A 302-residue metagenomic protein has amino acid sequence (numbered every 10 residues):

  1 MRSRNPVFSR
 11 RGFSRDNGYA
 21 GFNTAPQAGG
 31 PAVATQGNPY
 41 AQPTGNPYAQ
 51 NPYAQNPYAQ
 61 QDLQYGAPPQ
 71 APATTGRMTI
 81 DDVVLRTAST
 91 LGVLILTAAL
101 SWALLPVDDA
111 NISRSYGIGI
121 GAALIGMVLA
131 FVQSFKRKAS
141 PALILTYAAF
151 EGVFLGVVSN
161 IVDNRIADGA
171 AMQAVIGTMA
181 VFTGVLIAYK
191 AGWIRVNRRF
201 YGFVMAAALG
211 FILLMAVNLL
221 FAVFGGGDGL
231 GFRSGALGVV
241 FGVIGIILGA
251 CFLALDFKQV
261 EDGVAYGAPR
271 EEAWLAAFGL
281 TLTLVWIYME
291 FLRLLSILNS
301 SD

Functional and structural regions predicted by a protein language model:
M1-D302: A hydrophobic alpha-helical transmembrane-helix feature that marks the membrane cores and membrane-interface segments
